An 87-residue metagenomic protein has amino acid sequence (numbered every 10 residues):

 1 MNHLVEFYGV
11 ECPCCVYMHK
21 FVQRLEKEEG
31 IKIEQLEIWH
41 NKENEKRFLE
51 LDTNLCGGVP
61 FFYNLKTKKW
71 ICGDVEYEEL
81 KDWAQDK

Functional and structural regions predicted by a protein language model:
M1-E34: Local sequence-structure signature of Cys/Sec-based thiol-disulfide redox active-site neighborhoods
P13-C14, E43, E78: Short alpha-helical
V16-K20, K46, V75: Generic recognition of short, well-ordered alpha-helical segments
V22, F48-L51: Short, aromatic/basic amphipathic alpha-helical patches
Q35-W39: Residue-level recognition of beta-strand->loop/alpha-helix junctions
H40-F48: Structural microenvironment flanking redox-active thiols in thiol-disulfide oxidoreductases
L51-Y63: Structural micro-motif
Y63-K87: Non-catalytic, surface beta->alpha helical segment in thiol-disulfide oxidoreductase systems
